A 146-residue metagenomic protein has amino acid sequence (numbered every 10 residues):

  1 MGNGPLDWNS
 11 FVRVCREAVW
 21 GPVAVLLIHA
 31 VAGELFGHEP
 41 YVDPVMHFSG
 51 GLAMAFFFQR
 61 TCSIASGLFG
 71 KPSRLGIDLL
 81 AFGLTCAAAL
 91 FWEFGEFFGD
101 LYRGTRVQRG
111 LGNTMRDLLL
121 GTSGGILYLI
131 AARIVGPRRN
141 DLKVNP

Functional and structural regions predicted by a protein language model:
M1-G110, T122-P146: Bulky hydrophobic segments
R109-D117: Short aromatic-rich membrane-water interface segments that cap or initiate transmembrane helices in multi-pass membrane
